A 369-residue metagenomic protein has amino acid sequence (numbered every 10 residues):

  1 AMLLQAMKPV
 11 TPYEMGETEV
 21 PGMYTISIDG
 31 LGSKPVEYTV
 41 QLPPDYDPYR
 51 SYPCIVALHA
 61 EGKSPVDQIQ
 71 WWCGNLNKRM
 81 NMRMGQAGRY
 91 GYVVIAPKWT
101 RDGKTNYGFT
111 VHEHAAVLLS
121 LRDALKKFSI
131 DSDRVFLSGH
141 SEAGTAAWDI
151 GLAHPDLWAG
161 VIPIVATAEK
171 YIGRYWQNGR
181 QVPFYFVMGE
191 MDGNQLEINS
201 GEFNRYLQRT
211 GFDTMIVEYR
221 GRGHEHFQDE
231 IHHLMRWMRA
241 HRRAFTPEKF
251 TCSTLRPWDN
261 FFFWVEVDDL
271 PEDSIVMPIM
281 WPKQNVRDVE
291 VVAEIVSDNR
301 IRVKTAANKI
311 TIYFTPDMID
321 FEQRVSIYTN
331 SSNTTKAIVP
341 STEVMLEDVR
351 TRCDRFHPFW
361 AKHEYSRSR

Functional and structural regions predicted by a protein language model:
A1-Y52, N333, V339-F356: A domain-start/cap signature at the N-terminus of enzymes
P44-R50, K104-S141, L157: Gly/Ser-rich "nucleophile elbow"/oxyanion-hole loop immediately N-terminal to the catalytic nucleophile in hydrolases
P53, L58-A60, V165, M188 (+1 more regions): The conserved beta1-alpha1 loop
C54, L58-K126: Active-site machinery of serine-nucleophile hydrolases
L125-K126, D133-R180: Primarily recognizes the serine-hydrolase "nucleophile elbow" in alpha/beta-hydrolase and SGNH/GDSL folds
G179, Y185-M188: Short beta-strand/loop motif that positions the catalytic acidic residue of the alpha/beta-hydrolase fold
G193, E197-R300, T305-K309: C-terminal catalytic histidine-bearing segment of alpha/beta-hydrolase fold enzymes
W258-R369: C-terminal beta-sandwich/jelly-roll accessory domains of carbohydrate-active enzymes
